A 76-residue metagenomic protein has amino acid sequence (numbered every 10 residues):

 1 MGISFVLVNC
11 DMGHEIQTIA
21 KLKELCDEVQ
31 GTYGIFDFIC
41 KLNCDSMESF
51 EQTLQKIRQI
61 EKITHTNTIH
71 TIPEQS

Functional and structural regions predicted by a protein language model:
M1-S76: A compositional/biophysical signature of low hydrophobicity enriched in polar/charged and small residues
